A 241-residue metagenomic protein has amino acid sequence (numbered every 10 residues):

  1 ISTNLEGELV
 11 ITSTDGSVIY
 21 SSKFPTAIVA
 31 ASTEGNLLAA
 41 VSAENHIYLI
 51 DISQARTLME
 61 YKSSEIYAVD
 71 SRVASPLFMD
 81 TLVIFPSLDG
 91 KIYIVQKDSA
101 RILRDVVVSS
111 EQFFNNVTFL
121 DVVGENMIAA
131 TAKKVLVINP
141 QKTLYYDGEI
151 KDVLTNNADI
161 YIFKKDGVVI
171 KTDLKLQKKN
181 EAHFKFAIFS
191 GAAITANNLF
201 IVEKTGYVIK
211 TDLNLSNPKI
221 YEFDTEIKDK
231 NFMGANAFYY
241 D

Functional and structural regions predicted by a protein language model:
I1, P25-N36, A68-S75, F113-D121 (+3 more regions): Repeated scaffold domains used in trafficking and secretory/extracellular systems, primarily beta-propellers
I1-N4, V10, G35-S42, I47-Y48 (+6 more regions): Short beta-strand elements that form the blades of beta-propeller/WD-repeat-like and other beta-sheet-rich scaffold
I1-P25: N-terminal "mature head" segments of proteins
L9-V10, Y48, Y93-I94, V135-V137 (+2 more regions): WD40 beta-propeller blade core
S13-T14, I52, K97-D98, A132 (+3 more regions): Inter-blade boundary loops/turns of WD-repeat beta-propellers
G16-K23, R56-A68, R101-E111, N139-Y146 (+2 more regions): A short beta-strand motif characteristic of beta-propeller blades
L58, I66-Y146: Solenoidal tandem-repeat scaffolds enriched in leucines and small polar residues
S110-L199: Eukaryotic tandem repeat interaction scaffolds
